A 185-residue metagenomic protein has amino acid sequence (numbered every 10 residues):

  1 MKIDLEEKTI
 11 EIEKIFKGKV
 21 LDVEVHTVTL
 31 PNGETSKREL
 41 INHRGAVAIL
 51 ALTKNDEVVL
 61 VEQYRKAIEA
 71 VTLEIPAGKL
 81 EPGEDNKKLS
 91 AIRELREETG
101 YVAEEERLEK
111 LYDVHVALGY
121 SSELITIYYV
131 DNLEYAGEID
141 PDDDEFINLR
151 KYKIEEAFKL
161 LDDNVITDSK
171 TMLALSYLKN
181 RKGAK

Functional and structural regions predicted by a protein language model:
M1-K14: Extended interaction-bearing regions that mediate binding to partners or small molecules
K2-D4, A48-R93, G137, D143: Conserved Nudix-box catalytic region and its N-terminal flanking loop in Nudix hydrolases and closely related
K2-D4, E34, V71, K110 (+3 more regions): Nudix hydrolase/Nudix homology domain
E11-A48, T53-K54: Acidic, metal-coordinating catalytic segment for phosphate/diphosphate chemistry, firing primarily on the Nudix
D22, R44, K54-N55, E74 (+4 more regions): Active-site segment of metal-dependent pyrophosphate-handling enzymes, primarily the Nudix hydrolase catalytic core
V23-T27, L50, L60, I127-Y129 (+1 more regions): Conserved hydrophobic/aromatic beta-strand scaffold that supports enzyme active sites
P31-N32, T53-N55, Y64, E84 (+3 more regions): Short loop segments at secondary-structure junctions
